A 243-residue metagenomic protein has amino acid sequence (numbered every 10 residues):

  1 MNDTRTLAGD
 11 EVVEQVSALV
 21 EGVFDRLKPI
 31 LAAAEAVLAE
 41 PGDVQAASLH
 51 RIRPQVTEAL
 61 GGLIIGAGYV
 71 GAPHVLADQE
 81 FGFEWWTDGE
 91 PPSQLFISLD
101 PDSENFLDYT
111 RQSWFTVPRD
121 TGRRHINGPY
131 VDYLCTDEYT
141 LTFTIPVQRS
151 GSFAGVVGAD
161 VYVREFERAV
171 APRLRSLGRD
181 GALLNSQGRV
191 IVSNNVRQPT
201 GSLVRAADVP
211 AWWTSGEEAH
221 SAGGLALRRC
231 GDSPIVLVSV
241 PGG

Functional and structural regions predicted by a protein language model:
M1-D43, R123, E138-T140: Juxtamembrane extracytoplasmic/periplasmic/luminal helical "stalk" adjacent to the first N-terminal
E35, R53-G62, P118-R119, A171-R175: Short regulatory alpha-helical segment in sensory/regulatory domains of signaling proteins that mediates
I64-T121, V192-R197: Extracellular/periplasmic ligand-sensing ectodomains of membrane signal-transduction proteins
T110-C135, V163-L174: Short, basic/aromatic recognition patches
T136-V170, L237-G242: Conserved beta-strands of PAS-like sensory domains
V161-I191: Solvent-exposed, extracytoplasmic
Q198-G243: Extracellular/periplasmic juxtamembrane segments that couple receptor/chemosensory ectodomains to their
